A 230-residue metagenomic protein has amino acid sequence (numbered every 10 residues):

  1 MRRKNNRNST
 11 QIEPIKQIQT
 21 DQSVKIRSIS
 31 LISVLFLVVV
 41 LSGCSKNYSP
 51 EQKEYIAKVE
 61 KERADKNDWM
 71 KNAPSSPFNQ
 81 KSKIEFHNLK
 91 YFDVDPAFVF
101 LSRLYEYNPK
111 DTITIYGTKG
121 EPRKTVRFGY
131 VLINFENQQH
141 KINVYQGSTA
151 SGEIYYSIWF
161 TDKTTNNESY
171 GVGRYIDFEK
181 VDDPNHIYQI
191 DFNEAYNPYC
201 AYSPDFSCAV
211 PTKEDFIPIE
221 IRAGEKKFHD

Functional and structural regions predicted by a protein language model:
M1-K4, N8-V39: Short, low-complexity, charge-dense intrinsically disordered segments
L41-G43: C-terminal motif of bacterial Sec signal peptides marking the signal peptidase cleavage site
S45-N47: Bacterial signal peptide processing site
E60-F92: Post-signal-peptide N-terminal segment of Sec-exported extracytoplasmic proteins
D93-R103: Short Lys/Arg-enriched alpha/beta "domain-start" segment
N108-V172: Mid-length scaffold segments of soluble, non-membrane domains
W159-Y196: Acidic, glycine-rich flexible loop segments
A195-D230: Extended, aromatic/histidine-rich regions of cofactor-dependent oxidoreductases associated with respiratory
